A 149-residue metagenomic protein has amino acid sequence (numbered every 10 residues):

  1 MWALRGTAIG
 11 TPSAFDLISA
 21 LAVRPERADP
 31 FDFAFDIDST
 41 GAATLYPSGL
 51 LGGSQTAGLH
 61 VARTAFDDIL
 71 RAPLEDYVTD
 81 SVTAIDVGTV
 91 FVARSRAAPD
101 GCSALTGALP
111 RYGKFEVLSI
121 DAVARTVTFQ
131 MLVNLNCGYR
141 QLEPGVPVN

Functional and structural regions predicted by a protein language model:
M1-N149: Surface-exposed, beta-sheet-biased, low-hydrophobicity segments with strongly acidic/polar composition
